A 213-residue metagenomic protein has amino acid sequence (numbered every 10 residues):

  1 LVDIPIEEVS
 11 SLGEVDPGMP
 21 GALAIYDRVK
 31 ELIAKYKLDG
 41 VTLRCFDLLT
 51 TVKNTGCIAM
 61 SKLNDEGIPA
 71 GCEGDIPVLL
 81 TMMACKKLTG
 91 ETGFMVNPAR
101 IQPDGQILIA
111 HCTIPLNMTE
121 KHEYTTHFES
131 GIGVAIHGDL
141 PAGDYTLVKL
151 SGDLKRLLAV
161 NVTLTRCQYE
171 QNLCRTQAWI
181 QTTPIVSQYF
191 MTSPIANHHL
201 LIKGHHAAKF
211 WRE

Functional and structural regions predicted by a protein language model:
L1-N54: A charged, amphipathic alpha-helical module
G40-L43, F94-V96, I202: General beta-strand structural signal in soluble alpha/beta enzymes
T42-T51, G74, R100-P103, H206-A207: Gly/Ser/Thr-rich loops at beta-strand to alpha-helix junctions that form or flank small-molecule/cofactor-binding
T51-C57, Q106-I109: Short acidic, glycine/serine/threonine-rich loops at helix termini
K53-A70: A short, gly/pro- and small-residue-rich
D75-L108: Catalytic phosphate/nucleotide-handling subdomain of diverse soluble enzymes
I101-R156: C-terminal structural cap/anchor segments
I136-E213: Extended hydrophobic packing segments that form well-structured cores
